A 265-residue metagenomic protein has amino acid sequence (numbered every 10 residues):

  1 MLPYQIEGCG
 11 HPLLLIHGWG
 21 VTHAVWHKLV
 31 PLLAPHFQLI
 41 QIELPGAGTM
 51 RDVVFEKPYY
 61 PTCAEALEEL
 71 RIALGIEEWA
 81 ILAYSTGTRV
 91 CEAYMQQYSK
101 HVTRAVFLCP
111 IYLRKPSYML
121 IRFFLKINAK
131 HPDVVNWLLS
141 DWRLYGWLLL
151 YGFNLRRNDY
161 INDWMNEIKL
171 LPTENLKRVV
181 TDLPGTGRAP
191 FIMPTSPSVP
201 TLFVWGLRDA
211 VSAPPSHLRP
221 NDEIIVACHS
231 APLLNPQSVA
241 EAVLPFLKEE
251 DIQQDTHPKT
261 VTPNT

Functional and structural regions predicted by a protein language model:
Q5-D52: Conserved HGGG/HGGXW glycine-rich cap/lid loop of the alpha/beta-hydrolase fold
I40-T86: Active-site loop/oxyanion-hole signature of alpha/beta-hydrolase fold enzymes
V90-Y94: Hydrolases whose catalytic domains are alpha/beta-hydrolase-1, hotdog thioesterase, or metallo-beta-lactamase-like
Q96, T103-V134: Flexible "cap/lid" loop of the alpha/beta hydrolase fold
W137-P194: Conserved alpha/beta-hydrolase catalytic His-Asp/Glu region
P197, F203-W205: Short beta-strand/loop motif that positions the catalytic acidic residue of the alpha/beta-hydrolase fold
W205-G206, A210-S216: Conserved alpha/beta-hydrolase "acid-adjacent" motif
A227-E241: Catalytic histidine-centered segment of alpha/beta-hydrolase-like enzymes
